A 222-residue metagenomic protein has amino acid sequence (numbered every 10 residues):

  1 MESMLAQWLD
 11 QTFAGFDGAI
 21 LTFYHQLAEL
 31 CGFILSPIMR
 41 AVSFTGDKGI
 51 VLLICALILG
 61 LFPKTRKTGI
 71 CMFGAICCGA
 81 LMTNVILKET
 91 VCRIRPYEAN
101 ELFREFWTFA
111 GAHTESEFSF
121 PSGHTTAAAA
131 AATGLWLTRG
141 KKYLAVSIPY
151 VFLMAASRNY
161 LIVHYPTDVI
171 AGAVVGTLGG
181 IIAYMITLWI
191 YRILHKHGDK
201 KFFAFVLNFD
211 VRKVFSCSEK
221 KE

Functional and structural regions predicted by a protein language model:
M1-L53, N84-T114, V206, C217-E222: N-terminal transmembrane-helix/juxtamembrane module of multi-pass inner/ER membrane proteins
T22, A80-V85, T177-M185: Transmembrane alpha-helical segments of multi-pass membrane transport proteins and ion-pumping complexes
Q26, L30, F44-K48, P63 (+3 more regions): Membrane-interface junctions
I34-L35, K64-G69, Y97, R139-V146: Membrane-helix interface segments
M39, K67-A75, Y143-V146, T167-A171: Alpha-helical transmembrane segments of integral membrane proteins
C55-T83: Interfacial segments of alpha-helical transmembrane regions
F62-K64, V91-C92, L161-Y165: Short helix-capping/hinge motifs at transmembrane helix termini and TM-loop junctions
W107-E222: Membrane-embedded catalytic cores of phosphoryl/pyrophosphoryl-handling enzymes
